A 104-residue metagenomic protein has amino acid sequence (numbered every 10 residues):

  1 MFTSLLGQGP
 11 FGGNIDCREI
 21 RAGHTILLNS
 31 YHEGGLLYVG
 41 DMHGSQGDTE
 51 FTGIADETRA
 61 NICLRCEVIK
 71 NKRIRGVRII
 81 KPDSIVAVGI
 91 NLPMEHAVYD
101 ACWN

Functional and structural regions predicted by a protein language model:
M1-R21, L27: Intrinsically disordered, low-complexity linker/loop segments enriched in Gly/Pro and charged/polar residues
G9-D16, S45-G53: Glycine-rich, charged/polar anion/phosphate-binding loops that engage phosphate groups from diverse ligands
D16-A22, I62, A97-N104: General structural feature for long, well-ordered alpha-helical segments within catalytic domains of soluble enzymes
G34-S45: Short, Lys/Arg- and Gly-enriched loop/turn segments at beta-strand edges
Q46-K70: Short peripheral tails and domain-boundary helices/loops at the edges of structured domains
K72-N104: A hydrophobic, small-residue-rich beta->alpha segment in the mid-to-C-terminal subdomain of diverse proteins
